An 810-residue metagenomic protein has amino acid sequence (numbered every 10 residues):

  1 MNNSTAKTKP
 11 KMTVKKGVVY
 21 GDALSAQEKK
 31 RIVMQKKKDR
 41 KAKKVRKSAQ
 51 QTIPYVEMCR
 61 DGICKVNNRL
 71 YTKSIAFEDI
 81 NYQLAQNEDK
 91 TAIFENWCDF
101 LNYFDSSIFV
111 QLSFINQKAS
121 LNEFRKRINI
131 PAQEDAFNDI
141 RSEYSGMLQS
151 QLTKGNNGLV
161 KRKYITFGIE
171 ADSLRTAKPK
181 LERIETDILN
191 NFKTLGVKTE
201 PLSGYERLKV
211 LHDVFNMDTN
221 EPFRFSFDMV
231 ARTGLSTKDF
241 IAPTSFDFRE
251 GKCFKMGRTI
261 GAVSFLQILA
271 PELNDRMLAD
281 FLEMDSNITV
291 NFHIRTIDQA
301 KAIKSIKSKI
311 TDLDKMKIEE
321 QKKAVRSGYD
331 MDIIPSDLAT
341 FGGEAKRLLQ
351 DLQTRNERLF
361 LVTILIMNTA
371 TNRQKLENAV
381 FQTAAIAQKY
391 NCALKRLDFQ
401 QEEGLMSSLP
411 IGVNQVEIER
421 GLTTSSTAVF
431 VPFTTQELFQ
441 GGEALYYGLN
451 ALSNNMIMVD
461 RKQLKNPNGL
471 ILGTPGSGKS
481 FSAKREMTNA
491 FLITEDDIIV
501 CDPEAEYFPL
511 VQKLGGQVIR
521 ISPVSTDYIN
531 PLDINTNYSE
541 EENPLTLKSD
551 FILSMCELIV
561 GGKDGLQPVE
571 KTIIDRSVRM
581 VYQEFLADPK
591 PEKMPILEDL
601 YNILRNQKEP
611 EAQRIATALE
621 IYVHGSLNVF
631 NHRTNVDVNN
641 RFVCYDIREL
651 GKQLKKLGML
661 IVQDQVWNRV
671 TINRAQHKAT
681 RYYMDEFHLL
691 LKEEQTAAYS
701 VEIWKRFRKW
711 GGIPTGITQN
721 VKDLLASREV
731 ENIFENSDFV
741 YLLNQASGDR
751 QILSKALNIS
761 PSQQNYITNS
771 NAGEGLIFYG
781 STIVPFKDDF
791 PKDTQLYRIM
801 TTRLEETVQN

Functional and structural regions predicted by a protein language model:
M1-T435: Extended, folded cores of ATP/NTP-driven motor/assembly subunits in large transport and secretion machines
I80, N87-S106, S113, Q117 (+12 more regions): P-loop NTPase motor domains
I471: Hydrophobic anchor at the beta1->P-loop junction of P-loop NTPases
K479: Conserved lysine of the Walker
S482: Hydrophobic positions on the alpha1 helix immediately C-terminal to the Walker A/P-loop
N489-I499: Post-Walker A helix-loop "phosphate-sensing" segment adjacent to the P-loop in P-loop NTPases
G515-I519, E729-L742: A short helix-turn-beta junction within AAA+ P-loop NTPase domains corresponding to the substrate/partner-engaging
L757-Q809: Conserved P-loop NTPase
